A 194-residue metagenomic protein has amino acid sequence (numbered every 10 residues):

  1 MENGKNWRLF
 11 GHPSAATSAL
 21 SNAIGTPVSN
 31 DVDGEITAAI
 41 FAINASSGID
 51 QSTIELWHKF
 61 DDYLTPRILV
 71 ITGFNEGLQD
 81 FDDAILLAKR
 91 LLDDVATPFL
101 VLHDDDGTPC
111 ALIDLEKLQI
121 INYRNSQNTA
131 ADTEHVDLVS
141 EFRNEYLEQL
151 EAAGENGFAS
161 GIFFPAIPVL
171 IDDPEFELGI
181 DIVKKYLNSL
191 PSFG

Functional and structural regions predicted by a protein language model:
M1-G194: Structural and coupling elements of P-loop NTPases
